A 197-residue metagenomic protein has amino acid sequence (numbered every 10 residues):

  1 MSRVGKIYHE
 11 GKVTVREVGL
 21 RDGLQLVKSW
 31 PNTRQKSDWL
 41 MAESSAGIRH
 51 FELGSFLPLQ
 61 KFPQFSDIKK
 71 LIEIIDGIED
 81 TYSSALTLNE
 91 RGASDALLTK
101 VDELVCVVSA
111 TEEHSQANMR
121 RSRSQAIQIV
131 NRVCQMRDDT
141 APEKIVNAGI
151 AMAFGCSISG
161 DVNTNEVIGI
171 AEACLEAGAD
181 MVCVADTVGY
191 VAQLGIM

Functional and structural regions predicted by a protein language model:
R3-G5, T33-D38, A46-T81, T87-D95 (+1 more regions): Glycine-rich, positively charged N-terminal anion/phosphate-binding segment
V15-K36, T81-E90, Q116-R120, M152-E166: Active-site mouth loops of central-metabolism enzymes
R16-V18, D102-T111, N147-A151: Non-cysteine beta-strand/loop elements that form the S-adenosyl-L-methionine
G23, E43, A96, L104 (+2 more regions): Conserved, mostly hydrophobic/aromatic
R49-I74, V107-S122, M152-I158, C183-L194: Glycine-rich, proline-tolerant flexible connector loops at the mouths of alpha/beta enzymes
K61-A85, S124-A148, G195-M197: Alpha-helix-loop-beta-strand connector modules within alpha/beta enzyme cores
Q64-I68, D95-K100, I158-V167, A192-M197: Distinct, well-ordered alpha-helical segments
T111-T187: Conserved anion-binding
